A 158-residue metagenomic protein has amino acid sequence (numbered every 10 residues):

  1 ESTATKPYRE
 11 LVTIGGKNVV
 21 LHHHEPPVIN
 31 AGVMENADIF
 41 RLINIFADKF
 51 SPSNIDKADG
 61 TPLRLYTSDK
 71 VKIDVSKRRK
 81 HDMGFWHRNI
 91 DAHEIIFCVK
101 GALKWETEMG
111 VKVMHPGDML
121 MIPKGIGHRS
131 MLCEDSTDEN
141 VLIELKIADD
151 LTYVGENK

Functional and structural regions predicted by a protein language model:
E1-S76, M83-W86, K158: A short, N-terminal "cap"/entry segment at the start of jelly-roll beta-barrel domains of the cupin/DSBH fold
M83-F85, M119-L120, K124-M131, L151: Histidine-centered metal-chelating micro-motifs
R88-K104: Short, conserved beta-strand element in jelly-roll/cupin
W105-E106, I122, H128-D135, E144: Short beta-strand His + acidic residue motifs that chelate non-heme Fe in jelly-roll/DSBH and cupin folds
E108-K124: Short acidic-glycine-tyrosine-enriched beta hairpin
S136-G155: A short hydrophobic beta-strand segment most commonly corresponding to one strand of the jelly-roll/cupin
